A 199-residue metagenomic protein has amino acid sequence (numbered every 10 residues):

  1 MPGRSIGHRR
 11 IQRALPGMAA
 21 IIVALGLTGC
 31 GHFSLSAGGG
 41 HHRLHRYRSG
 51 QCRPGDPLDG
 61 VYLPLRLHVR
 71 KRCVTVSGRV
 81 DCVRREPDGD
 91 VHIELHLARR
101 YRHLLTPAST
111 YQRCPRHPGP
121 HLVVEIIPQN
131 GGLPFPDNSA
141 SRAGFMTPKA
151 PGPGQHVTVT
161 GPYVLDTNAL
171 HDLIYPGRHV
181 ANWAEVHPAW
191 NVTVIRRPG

Functional and structural regions predicted by a protein language model:
S5-M18: Bacterial N-terminal signal peptides that target proteins for export
T28-G29: C-terminal motif of bacterial Sec signal peptides marking the signal peptidase cleavage site
F33-G199: OB-fold and OB-like single-stranded nucleic-acid-recognition modules and their adjacent interaction interfaces
